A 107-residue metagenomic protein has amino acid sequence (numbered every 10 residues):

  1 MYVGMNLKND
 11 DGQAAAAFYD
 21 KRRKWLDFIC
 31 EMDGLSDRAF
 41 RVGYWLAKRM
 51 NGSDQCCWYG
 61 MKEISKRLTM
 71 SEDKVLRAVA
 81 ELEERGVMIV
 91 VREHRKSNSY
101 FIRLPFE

Functional and structural regions predicted by a protein language model:
M1-K66, D73, S97: Short recognition helix of helix-turn-helix/winged-helix DNA-binding domains
Y2-N6, D73-E107: Winged-helix/helix-turn-helix nucleic-acid-interaction surface
